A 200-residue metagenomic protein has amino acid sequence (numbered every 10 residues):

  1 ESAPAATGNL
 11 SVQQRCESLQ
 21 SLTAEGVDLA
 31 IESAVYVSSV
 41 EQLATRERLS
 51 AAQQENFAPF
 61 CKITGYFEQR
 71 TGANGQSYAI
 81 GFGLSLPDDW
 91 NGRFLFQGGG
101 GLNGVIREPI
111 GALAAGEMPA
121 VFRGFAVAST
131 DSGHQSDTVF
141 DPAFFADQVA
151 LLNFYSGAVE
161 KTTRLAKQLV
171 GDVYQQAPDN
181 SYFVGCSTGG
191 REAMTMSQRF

Functional and structural regions predicted by a protein language model:
S2-N91, I106, G111-A115: Catalytic-loop region of hydrolases
T7-S11, E55, A150-T162, T188: Extracytoplasmic/periplasmic, Sec-exported soluble proteins
R48-A52, K167-Q168, A177: Gly/Pro-rich turn-and-neighbor structural signature
N91, G99-Q175: Cap/lid segment of the alpha/beta-hydrolase catalytic domain
S132-G133, C186-T188: Short, ordered loop/turn segments at secondary-structure junctions
Q176-S187: Alpha/beta-hydrolase fold nucleophile elbow
G190-F200: Short glycine-enriched nucleophile-adjacent loop and the immediately C-terminal alpha-helix near the catalytic center
